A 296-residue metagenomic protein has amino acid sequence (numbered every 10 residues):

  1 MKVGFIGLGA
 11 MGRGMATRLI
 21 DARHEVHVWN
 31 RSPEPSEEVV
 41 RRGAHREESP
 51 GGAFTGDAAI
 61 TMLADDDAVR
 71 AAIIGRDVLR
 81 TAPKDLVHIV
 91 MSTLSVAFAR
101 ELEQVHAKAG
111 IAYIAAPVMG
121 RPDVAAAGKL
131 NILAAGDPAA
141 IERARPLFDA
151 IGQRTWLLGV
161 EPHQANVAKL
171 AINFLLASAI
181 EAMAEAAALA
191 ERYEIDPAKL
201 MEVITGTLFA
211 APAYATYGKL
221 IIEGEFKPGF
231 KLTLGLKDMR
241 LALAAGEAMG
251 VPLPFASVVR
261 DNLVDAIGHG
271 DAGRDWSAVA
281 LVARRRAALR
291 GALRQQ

Functional and structural regions predicted by a protein language model:
M1-M62, L86, P122: NAD(P)+-binding Rossmann beta1-loop-alpha1 motif at the extreme N-terminus of oxidoreductases
M15-A16, P35, L102, L147 (+1 more regions): Hydrophobic residues within alpha-helices that form the first helical element adjacent to the glycine-rich loop
V26, R46, A112-I114, T155 (+2 more regions): Hydrophobic beta-strand scaffold residues
P50-A112: Rossmann-fold NAD(P) dinucleotide-binding segment
A72-I74, T93-F174: Rossmann-fold dinucleotide-binding core
P162-R286: Helical "substrate-binding/catalytic lid" subdomain of Rossmann-like NAD(P)-dependent dehydrogenases/reductases
